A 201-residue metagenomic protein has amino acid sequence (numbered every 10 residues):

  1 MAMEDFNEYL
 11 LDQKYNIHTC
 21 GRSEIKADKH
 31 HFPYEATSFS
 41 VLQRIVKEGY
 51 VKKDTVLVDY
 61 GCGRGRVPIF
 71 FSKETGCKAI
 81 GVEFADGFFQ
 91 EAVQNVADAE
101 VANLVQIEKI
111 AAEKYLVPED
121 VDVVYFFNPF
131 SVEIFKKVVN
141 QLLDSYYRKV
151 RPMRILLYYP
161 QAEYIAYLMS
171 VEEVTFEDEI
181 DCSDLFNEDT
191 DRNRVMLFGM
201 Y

Functional and structural regions predicted by a protein language model:
M1-K52: S-adenosyl-L-methionine
D54-G61: Conserved class I S-adenosyl-L-methionine
G65-I69: Glycine-rich SAM-binding Motif I of class I
K78-E83: Conserved SAM-binding motif I beta-strand of class I
A92-V93: Conserved SAM-binding loop
V101-A111: Conserved SAM-binding strand-loop segment of SAM-dependent methyltransferases
D122-F135: A short SAM/SAH-binding and catalytic strip from SAM-dependent methyltransferases
I134-N193: C-terminal substrate-binding/active-site "lid" region of AdoMet-derived donor-dependent transferases
